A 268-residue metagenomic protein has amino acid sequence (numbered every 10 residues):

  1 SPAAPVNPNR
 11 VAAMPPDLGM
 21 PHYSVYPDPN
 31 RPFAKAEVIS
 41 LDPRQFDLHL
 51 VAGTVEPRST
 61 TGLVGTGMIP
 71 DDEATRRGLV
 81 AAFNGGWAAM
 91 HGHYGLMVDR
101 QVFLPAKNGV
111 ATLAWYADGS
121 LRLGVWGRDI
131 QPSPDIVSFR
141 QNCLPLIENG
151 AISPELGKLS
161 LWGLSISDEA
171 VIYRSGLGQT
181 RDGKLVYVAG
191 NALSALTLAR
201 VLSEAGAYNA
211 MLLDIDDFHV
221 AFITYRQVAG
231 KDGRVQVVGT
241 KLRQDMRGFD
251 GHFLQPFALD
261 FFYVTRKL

Functional and structural regions predicted by a protein language model:
S1-L104: Zymogen propeptides
F33-A36, R76-G78, N108-V110, Q141 (+2 more regions): Extracytoplasmic
I39, F46-D47, T112-W115, L177: Broad, structure-driven detector of short, well-ordered beta-strand segments within folded domains
F46, G119-R122, K184-L185: Hydrophobic residues embedded in beta-strands of well-ordered beta-sheets
F83-S153, G157: Active-site-adjacent helix-turn-beta-strand microarchitecture at beta-sheet edges that either contains or buttresses
A88, D216-F218: Catalytic metal-binding/acid-base residues of hydrolase active sites
G92-G109, W162-G163, D168-N209, V220-L268: Conserved, well-ordered active-site substructure
